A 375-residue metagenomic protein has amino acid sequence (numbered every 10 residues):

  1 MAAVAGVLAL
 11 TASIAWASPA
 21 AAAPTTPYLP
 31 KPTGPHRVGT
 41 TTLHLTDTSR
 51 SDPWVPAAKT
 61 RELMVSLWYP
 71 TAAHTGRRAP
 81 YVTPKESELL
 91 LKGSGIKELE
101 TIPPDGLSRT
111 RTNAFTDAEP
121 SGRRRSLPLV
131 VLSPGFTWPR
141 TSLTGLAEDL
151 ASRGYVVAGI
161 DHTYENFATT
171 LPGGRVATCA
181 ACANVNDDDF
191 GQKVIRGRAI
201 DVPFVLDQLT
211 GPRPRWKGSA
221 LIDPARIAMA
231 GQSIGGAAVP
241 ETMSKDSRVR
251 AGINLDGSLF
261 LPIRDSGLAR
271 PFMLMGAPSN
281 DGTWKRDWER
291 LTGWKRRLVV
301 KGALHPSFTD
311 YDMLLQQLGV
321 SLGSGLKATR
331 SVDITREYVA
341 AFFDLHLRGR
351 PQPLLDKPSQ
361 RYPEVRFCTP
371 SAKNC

Functional and structural regions predicted by a protein language model:
M1-A22: Secretory targeting and sorting signals
A22-V130, A328, R348, R361: Domain-level recognition of soluble alpha/beta enzyme cores, biased toward histidine phosphatases/phosphomutases
A23-T40, T48-S49, V55, A72 (+2 more regions): Alpha/beta-hydrolase-fold serine-hydrolase catalytic core, especially in secreted/extracellular enzymes
W68-H74, P80-L99, T141-N184, K301: Active-site machinery of serine-nucleophile hydrolases
T110-T170, N280: Short substrate-entry loop that stabilizes the transition state in hydrolases
G122-R124, R250-F308: The feature captures the conserved acid-bearing segment of alpha/beta-hydrolase catalytic domains
Y164-P224: Alpha/beta-hydrolase active-site loop
V205-G267: Primarily recognizes the serine-hydrolase "nucleophile elbow" in alpha/beta-hydrolase and SGNH/GDSL folds
